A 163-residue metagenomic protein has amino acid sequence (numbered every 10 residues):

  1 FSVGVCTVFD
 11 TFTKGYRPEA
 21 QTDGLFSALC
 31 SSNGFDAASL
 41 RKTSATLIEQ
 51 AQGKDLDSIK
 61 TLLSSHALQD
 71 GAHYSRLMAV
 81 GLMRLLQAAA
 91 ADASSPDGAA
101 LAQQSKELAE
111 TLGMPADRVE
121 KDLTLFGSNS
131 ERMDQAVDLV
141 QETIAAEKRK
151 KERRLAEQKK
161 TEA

Functional and structural regions predicted by a protein language model:
F1-A163: Mature, well-folded catalytic/scaffold domains that follow N-terminal targeting or propeptide regions
